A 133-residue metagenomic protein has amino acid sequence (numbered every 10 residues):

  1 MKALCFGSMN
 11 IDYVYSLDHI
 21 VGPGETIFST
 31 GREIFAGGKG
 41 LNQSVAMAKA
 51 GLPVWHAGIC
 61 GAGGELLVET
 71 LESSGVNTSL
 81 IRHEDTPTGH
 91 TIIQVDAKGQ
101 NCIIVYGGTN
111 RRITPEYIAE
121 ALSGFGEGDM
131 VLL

Functional and structural regions predicted by a protein language model:
M1-M9, E69-H83, I93-L133: Ribokinase/PfkB-type carbohydrate-kinase core domain
M1-P23: Positively charged, low-complexity intrinsically disordered leader regions
N10-L17, G37-G40, I113-I118: Short, composition-biased local secondary-structure segments
S16, E33, A46-K49, G108 (+1 more regions): N-terminal low-complexity, intrinsically disordered patches enriched in charged
P23-H90: Substrate-binding N-lobe of the ribokinase-like
